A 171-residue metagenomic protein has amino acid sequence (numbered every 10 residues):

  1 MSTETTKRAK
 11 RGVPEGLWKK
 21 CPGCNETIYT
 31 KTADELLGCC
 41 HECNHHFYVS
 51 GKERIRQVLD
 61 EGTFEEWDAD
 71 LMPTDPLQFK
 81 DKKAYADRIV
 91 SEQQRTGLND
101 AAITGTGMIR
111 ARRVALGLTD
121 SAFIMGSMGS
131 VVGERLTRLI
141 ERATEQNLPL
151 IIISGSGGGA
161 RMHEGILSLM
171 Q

Functional and structural regions predicted by a protein language model:
M1-Q171: Terminal-region recognition feature
